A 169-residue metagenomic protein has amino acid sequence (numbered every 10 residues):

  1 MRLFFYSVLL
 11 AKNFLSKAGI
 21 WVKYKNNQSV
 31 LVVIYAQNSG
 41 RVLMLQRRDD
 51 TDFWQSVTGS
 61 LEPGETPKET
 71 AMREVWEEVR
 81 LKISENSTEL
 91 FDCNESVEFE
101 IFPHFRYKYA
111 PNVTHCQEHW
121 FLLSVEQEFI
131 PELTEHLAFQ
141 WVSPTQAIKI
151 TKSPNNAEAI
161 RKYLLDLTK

Functional and structural regions predicted by a protein language model:
F5-Q37, A110-P111: Acidic, metal-coordinating catalytic segment for phosphate/diphosphate chemistry, firing primarily on the Nudix
Y35-N38, R47, L123-V125: Active-site beta-strand termini and strand-to-loop segments that position acidic
R41-V42: Entry beta-strands of beta-propeller and related beta-repeat scaffolds
D50-D52: A conserved beta-turn-beta hairpin within the catalytic core of GNAT-like acetyltransferases that forms part
Q55-T58: A short gly/proline-enriched turn/hairpin at secondary-structure junctions
L61-N155: Unchanged
K149-K169: Charged phosphate-binding loop/patch that engages nucleotide di/tri-phosphates or the phosphate backbone of nucleic
